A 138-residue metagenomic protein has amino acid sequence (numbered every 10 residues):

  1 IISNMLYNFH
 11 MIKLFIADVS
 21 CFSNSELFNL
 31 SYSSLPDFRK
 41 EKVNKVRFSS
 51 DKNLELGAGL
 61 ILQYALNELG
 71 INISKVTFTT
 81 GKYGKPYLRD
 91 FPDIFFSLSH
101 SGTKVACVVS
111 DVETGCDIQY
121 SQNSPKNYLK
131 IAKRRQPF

Functional and structural regions predicted by a protein language model:
L6-F138: Core catalytic alpha/beta fold that binds nucleotide/phospho-ligands
